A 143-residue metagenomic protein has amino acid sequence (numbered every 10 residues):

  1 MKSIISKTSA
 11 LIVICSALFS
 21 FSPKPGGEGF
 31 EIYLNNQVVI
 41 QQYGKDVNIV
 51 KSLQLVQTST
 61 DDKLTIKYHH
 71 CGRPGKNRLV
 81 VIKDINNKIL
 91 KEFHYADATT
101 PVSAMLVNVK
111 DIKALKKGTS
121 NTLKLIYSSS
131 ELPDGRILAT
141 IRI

Functional and structural regions predicted by a protein language model:
M1-S3: N-terminal secretory signal peptides that target proteins for export/translocation
I5-S6, C15-S16, S22-I143: Terminal leader/tail segments of proteins
